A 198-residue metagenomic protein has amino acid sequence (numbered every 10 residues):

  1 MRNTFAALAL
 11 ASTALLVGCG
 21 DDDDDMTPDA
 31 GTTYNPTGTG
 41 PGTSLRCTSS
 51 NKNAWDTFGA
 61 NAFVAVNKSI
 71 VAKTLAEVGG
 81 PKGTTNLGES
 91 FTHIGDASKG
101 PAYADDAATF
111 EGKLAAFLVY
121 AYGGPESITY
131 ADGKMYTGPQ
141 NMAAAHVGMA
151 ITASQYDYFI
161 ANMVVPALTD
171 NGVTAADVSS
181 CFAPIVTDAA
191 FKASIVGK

Functional and structural regions predicted by a protein language model:
M1-L8: Bacterial N-terminal signal peptides that target proteins for export
A11-S12: Repetitive helical segments and hydrophobic/amphipathic motifs
L15-G18: C-terminal motif of bacterial Sec signal peptides marking the signal peptidase cleavage site
G20-D22: Bacterial signal peptide processing site
M26-K198: Core of compact, soluble alpha-helical bundle domains
